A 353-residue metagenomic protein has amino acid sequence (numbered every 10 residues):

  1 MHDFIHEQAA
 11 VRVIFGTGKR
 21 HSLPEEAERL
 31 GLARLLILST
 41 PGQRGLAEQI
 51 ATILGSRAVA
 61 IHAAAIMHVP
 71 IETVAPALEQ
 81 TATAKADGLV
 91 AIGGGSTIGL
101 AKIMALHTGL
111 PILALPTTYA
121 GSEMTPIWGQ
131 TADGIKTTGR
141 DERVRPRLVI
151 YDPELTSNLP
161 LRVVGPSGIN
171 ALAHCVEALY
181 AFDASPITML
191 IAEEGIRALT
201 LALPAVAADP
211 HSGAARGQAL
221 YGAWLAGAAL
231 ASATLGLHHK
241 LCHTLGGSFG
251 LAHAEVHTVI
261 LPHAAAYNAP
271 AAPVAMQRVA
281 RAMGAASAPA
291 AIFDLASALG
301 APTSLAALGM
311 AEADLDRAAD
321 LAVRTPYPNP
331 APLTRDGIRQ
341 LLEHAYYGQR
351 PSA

Functional and structural regions predicted by a protein language model:
M1-D87, L305: ATP/NTP phosphate-donor binding region
V11, H21, L106-L190, G195 (+1 more regions): A glycine/threonine-rich phosphate-anchoring loop and its flanking beta-alpha core in nucleotide/phosphate-binding
R20-L23, Q43-A47, I71, S96-I103 (+3 more regions): Short glycine/serine/threonine-rich phosphate/pyrophosphate-binding segments that cradle anionic phosphate groups
T81-M104, T108-Y119, L241: A short, small-residue-rich loop immediately preceding and capping a beta-strand
G121, W224-H257, R324-P328: Glycine-rich phosphate/pyrophosphate-binding beta-alpha loops
I196-C242: Oxyanion-binding "anion nests"
S248-L315, Y347, P351: Gly/Pro-rich interdomain helix-loop hinge
E312-A353: Short, amphipathic C-terminal "tail helix"
